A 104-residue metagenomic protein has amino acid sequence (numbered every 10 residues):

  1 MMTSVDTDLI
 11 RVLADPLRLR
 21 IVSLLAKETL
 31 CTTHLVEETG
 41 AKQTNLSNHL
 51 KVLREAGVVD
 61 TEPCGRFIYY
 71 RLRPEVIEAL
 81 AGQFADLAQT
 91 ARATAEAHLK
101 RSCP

Functional and structural regions predicted by a protein language model:
M1-V5, P74-P104: Amphipathic alpha-helical dimerization/coiled-coil segments that flank or bridge DNA-binding/regulatory modules
S4-T44, C64-I77: N-terminal helix-turn-helix DNA-binding core of bacterial DNA-binding proteins
E37, N48, R54-E55: Alpha-helical residues within the helix-turn-helix
E55-A56, C64: Mid-chain, well-packed structural core segment of small domains
